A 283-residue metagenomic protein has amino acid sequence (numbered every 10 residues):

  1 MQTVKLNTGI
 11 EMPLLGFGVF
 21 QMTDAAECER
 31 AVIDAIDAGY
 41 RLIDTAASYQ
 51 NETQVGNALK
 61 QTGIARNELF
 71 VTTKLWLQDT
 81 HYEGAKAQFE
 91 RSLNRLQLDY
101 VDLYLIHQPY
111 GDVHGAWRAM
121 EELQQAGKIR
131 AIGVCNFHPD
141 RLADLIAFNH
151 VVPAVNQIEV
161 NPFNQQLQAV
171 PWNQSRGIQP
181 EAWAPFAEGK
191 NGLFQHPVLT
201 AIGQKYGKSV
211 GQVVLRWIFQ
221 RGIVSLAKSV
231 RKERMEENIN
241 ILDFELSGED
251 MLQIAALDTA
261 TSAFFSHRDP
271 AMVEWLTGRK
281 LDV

Functional and structural regions predicted by a protein language model:
M1-L69, F186, K280-V283: N-terminal binding-site loop/beta-alpha segment at the start of enzyme catalytic domains that lines or forms
M1-V4, T53, N57-K60, F89-R91 (+2 more regions): Alpha-helical scaffolding within the catalytic cores of extracellular/periplasmic polymer-degrading hydrolases
N7, A85-L105, E122-A126: CE4/NodB-like, metal-dependent polysaccharide N-deacetylase domain that modifies extracellular/periplasmic N-acetylated
M22-A26, D44-Q54, Q78-E83, P109-H114 (+2 more regions): Acidic-and-aromatic substrate-binding clefts and catalytic sites of carbohydrate-active enzymes
T23-A35, H81-L96, G115, D140-A143 (+1 more regions): Short, acidic/polar
Y40, L98-V101, I129, P153: A structural motif
R66-D79, D102-P109, N136-P139: A short, structured active-site edge motif that brings together acidic residues
Q108-V283: Beta/alpha (TIM)-barrel catalytic core signal, keyed to glycine-rich beta->alpha loops juxtaposed to Asp/Glu that bind
